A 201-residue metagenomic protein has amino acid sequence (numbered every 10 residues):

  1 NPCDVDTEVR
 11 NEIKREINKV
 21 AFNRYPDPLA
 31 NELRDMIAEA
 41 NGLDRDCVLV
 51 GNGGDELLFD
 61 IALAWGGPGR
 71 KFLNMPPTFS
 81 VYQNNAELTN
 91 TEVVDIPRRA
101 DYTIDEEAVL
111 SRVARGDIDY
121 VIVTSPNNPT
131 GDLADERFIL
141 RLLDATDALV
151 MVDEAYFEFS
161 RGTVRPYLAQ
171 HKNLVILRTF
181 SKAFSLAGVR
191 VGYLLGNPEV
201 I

Functional and structural regions predicted by a protein language model:
N1-C3, G54-D55, F79, S125-P129 (+1 more regions): Short glycine-rich anion-binding loops that position phosphate/pyrophosphate groups of nucleotides and phosphorylated
N1-D55, D60: N-terminal small-domain helix-loop-helix segment of the aminotransferase-like
L29, N173-I201: Conserved core segment of the aminotransferase class I/II
M36, R137-A145, P166-Q170: Catalytic-core regions built around general acid/base machinery
D44-V48, G69-K71, E154, K172-N173: Short acidic capping loops at alpha-helix termini that bridge into adjacent secondary structure
A64-V123: PLP-dependent aminotransferase-like
A100-E158: Active-site phosphate-binding strand-loop segment of PLP-dependent enzymes
